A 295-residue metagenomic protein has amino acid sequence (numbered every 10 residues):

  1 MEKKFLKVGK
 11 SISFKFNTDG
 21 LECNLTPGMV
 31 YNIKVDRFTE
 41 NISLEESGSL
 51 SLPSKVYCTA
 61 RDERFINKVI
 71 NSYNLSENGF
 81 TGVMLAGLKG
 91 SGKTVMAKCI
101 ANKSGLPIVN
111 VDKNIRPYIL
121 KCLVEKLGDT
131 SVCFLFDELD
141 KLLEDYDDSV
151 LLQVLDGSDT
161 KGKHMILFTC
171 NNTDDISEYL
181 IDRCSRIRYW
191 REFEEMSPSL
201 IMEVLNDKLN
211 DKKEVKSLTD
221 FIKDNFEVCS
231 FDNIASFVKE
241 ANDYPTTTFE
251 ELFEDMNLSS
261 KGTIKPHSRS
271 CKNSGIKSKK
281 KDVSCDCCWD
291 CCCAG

Functional and structural regions predicted by a protein language model:
M1-V30, R183, W190-G295: C-terminal alpha-helical "lid" subdomain
E22-K55: Conserved ASCE P-loop NTPase core motifs with emphasis on AAA+ ATPases
E45-G82: Pre-Walker A (pre-P-loop) alpha-helix and adjacent loop at the N terminus of AAA/AAA+ ATPase modules, a conserved
R64, A101-T130, D145-S149: Short glycine-rich substrate-engagement loop in P-loop NTPases that contacts/grips substrate
S76-A97: Walker A/P-loop nucleotide-binding motif
I115-R116, D140-K141, N171-I176, E195-I201: Conserved nucleotide-binding/hydrolysis micro-motifs of P-loop NTPases
F134-D137: Hydrophobic positions in the central parallel beta-sheet of the AAA+
D140-C184: Conserved catalytic/switch belt of AAA+ P-loop NTPases
